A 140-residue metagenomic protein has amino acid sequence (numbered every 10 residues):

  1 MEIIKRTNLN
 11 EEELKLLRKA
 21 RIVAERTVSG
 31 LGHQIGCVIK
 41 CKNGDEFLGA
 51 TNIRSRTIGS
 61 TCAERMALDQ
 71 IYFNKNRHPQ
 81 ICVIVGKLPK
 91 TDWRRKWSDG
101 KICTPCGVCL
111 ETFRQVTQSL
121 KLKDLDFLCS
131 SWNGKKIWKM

Functional and structural regions predicted by a protein language model:
E2-G30, N74-M140: C-terminal binding/interaction regions
L31-C41: Short beta-strand scaffold segments in enzyme catalytic cores
V38-K40, L48, V83: Short, conserved beta-strand segments within well-ordered enzyme catalytic domains that often line or immediately flank
C41-D45, S131-G134: Short acidic-glycine loop/turn motifs at beta-strand connectors
K42-R54, P89-K96: Glycine/charged-rich beta-loop-alpha catalytic/anionic-binding loops adjacent to active sites
T51-I71: Acidic helix/loop or adjacent segment enriched in Glu/Asp that either coordinates divalent metal
